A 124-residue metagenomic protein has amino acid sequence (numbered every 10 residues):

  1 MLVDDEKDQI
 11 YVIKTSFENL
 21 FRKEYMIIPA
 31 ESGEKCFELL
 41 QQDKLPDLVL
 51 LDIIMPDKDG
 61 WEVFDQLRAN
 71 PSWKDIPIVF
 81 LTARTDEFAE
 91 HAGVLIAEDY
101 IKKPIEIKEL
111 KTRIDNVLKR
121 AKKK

Functional and structural regions predicted by a protein language model:
K7-I28: Two-component/phosphorelay signaling modules centered on CheY-like receiver
P29-E38, G60: Helix N-cap/capping motif at the beta->alpha junctions
E38, W61-K74: Short amphipathic alpha-helix used as the core "switch/output" element in two-component signaling
K44-L50: Active-site beta3 strand of CheY-like receiver
M55-P56: Receiver (REC) domain active-site loop signature in two-component systems and cognate sites in sensor histidine kinases
E62, T85-I101, T112-D115: Alpha4 helix (beta4-alpha4-beta5 surface) of REC/receiver domains from two-component response regulators
E106: Receiver (REC) domain switch/active-site region of two-component response regulators
